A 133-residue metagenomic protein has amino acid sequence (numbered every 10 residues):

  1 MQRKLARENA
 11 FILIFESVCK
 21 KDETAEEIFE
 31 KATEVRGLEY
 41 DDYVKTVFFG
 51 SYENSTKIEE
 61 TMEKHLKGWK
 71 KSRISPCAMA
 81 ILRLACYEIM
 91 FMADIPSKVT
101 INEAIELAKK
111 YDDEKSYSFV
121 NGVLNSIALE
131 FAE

Functional and structural regions predicted by a protein language model:
M1-Y117, N121-E133: N-terminal interaction/assembly modules
